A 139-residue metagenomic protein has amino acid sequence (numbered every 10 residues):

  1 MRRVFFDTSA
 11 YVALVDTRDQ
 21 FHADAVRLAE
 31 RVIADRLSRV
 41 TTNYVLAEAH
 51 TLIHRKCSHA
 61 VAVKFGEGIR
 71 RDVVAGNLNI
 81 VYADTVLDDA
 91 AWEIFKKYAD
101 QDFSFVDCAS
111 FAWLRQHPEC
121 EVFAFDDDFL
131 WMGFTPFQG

Functional and structural regions predicted by a protein language model:
M1-Q20: Metal-dependent nucleic-acid phosphoesterase active-site entry motif
R2-V4, A23-V40, L46-D102, A112 (+2 more regions): PIN-domain endoribonuclease scaffold, especially VapC-family toxins
D7-T8, T42, F125: A secondary-structure boundary/capping signal
T8, D107-C108: Conserved glycosyltransferase catalytic-site signature
F21, S104-D107: Short, conserved glycine- and acidic-residue-centered signature motifs in active-site or ligand-binding loops
D126-D127, F137-G139: Compact, aliphatic and Gly/Pro-tolerant "microcore" segments centered on a short helix or tight beta-hairpin and their
